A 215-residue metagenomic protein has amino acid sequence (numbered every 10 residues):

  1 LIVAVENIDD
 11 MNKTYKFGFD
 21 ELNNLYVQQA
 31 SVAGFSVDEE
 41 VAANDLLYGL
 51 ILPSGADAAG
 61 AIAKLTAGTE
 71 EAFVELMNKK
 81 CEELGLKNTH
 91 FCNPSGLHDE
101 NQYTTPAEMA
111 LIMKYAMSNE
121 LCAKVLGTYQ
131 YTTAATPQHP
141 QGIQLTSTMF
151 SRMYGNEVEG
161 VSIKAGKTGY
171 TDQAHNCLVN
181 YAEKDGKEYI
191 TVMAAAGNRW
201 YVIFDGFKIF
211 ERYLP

Functional and structural regions predicted by a protein language model:
L1-A107, A116: Active-site-adjacent loops and short helices of periplasmic peptidoglycan-processing enzymes
G68-P215: Penicillin-recognizing serine hydrolase domain
